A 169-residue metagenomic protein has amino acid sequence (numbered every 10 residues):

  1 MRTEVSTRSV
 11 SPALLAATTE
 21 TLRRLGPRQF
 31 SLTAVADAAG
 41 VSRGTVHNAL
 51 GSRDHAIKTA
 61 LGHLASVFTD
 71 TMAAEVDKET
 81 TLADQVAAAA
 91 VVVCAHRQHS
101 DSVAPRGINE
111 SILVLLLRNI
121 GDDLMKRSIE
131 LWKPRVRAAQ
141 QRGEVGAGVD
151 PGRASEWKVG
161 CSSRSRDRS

Functional and structural regions predicted by a protein language model:
M1-L25, Q29-A38, D54-K58: Basic, helix-initiating cap at the start of DNA-binding domains
A13, A34, H63, D84-V92 (+1 more regions): Amphipathic alpha-helical interaction segments
A39-L50: Short hydrophobic/aromatic patch on the recognition helix
T59, M72-S102, S155: Hydrophobic alpha-helical connector segments
L61-D70: Short, basic, alpha-helical segments at the C-terminal edge of helix-turn-helix-like DNA-binding modules
T69, L115-E144, G152-V159: Amphipathic alpha-helical packing segments from all-alpha helical-bundle domains
A95-H99, P134, A138, E156-S169: Amphipathic C-terminal alpha-helical segment
R97-N119, K133: Amphipathic alpha-helical segments used for helix-helix packing
